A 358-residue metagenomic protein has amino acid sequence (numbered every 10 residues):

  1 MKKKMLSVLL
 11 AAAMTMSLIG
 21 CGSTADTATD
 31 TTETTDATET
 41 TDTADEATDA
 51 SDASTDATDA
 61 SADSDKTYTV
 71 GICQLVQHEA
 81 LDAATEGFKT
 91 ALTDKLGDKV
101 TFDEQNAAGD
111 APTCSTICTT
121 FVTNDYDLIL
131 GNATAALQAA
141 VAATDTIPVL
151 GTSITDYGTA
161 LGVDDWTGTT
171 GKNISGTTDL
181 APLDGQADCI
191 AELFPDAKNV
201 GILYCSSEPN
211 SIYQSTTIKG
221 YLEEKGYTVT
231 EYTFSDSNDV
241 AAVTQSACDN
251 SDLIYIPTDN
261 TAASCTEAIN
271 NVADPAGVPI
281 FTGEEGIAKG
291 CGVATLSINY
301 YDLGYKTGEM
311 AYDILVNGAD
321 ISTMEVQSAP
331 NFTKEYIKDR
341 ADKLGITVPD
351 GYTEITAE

Functional and structural regions predicted by a protein language model:
K2-T24: Sec-dependent N-terminal signal peptides of Gram-positive bacterial secreted proteins and lipoproteins
I19-T43, A50: Bacterial lipoprotein signal-peptidase II cleavage site
D63-S64, Y157-N199, I298-A319: Hydrophobic alpha-helical segments within soluble ligand-binding/sensing domains
D65-G97, D103-T113, S207-S211, D259-S264: Extracytoplasmic "Venus flytrap"
V70, F88, S175-L222, D320 (+1 more regions): An alpha-beta-alpha
E104-D165, D259-G283: Beta-alpha junction/loop-to-helix N-cap segments that form part of ligand/metal-binding clefts
P209-V278, E284: Pocket-lining segment of extracytoplasmic ligand-binding domains
G286-D339: Flexible loop/turn connectors
